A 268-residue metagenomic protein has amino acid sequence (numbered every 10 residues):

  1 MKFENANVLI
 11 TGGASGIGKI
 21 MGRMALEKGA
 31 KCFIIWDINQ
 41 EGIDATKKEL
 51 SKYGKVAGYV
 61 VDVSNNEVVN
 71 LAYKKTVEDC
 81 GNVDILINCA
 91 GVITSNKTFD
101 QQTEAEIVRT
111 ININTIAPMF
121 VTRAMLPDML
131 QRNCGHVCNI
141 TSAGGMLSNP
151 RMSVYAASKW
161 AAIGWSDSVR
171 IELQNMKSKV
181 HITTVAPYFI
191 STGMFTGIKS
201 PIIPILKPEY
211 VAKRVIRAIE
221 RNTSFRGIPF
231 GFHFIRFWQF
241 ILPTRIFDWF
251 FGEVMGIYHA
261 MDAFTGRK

Functional and structural regions predicted by a protein language model:
M1-I34: Canonical Rossmann dinucleotide-binding motif of NAD(H)/NADP(H)-dependent dehydrogenases/reductases, specifically
A30-A45: Conserved glycine-rich Rossmann-like NAD(P)H-binding loop of the short-chain dehydrogenase/reductase
Q40-E41, V60-A72, E104: The beta1-alpha1 cofactor-binding region of Rossmann-like NAD(H)/NADP(H)-dependent oxidoreductases
K97-F99, T103-V108: Substrate-binding pocket helix/loop in short-chain dehydrogenase/reductase
T122, S158: Active-site helix of classical SDR
S142: Residue(s) in the substrate-gating loop at a strand-loop-helix junction that position the organic substrate next
T184, S200-R236: C-terminal helical subdomain
